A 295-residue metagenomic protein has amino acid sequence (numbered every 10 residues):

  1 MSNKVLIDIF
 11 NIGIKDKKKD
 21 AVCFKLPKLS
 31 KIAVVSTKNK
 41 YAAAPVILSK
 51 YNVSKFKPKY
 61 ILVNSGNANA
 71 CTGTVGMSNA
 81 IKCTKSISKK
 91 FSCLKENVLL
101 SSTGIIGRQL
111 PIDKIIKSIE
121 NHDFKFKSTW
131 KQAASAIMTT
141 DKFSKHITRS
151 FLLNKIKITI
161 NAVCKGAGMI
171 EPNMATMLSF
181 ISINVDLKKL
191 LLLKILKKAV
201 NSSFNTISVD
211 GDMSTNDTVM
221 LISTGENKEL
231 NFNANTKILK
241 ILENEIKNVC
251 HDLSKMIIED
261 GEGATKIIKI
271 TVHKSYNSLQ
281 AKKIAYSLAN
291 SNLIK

Functional and structural regions predicted by a protein language model:
M1-D16, K127-N161, I257-T271, Q280 (+2 more regions): Extended amphipathic alpha-helical scaffolds
M1-Y41: N-terminal amphipathic/basic leader segments beginning at the initiator methionine
K25-K82, L99, E171-L192: Glycine-rich phosphate/pyrophosphate-binding loop regions near the starts of catalytic domains
Y41-N52, M77-F91, L193-T206, E245-S254: Short, well-ordered amphipathic alpha-helical segments that serve as non-catalytic structural scaffolds within diverse
Y60-G73, L99-I106, N161-V163, L178-N184 (+2 more regions): Short glycine-rich or small-residue beta-strand-to-loop segments that form or flank ligand, phosphate, metal/Fe-S
I81, K85-F204, V209, S214: Glycine-rich, mobile lid/loop segments that gate access to catalytic sites or pores
K188-C250: Acidic, glycine-rich loop-and-beta core segments that form the ion-binding/anion-interacting portion of active sites
T224-K295: A glycine- and small/hydrophobic-rich beta-loop-beta segment that serves as a flexible "lid/hinge" or phosphate-binding
